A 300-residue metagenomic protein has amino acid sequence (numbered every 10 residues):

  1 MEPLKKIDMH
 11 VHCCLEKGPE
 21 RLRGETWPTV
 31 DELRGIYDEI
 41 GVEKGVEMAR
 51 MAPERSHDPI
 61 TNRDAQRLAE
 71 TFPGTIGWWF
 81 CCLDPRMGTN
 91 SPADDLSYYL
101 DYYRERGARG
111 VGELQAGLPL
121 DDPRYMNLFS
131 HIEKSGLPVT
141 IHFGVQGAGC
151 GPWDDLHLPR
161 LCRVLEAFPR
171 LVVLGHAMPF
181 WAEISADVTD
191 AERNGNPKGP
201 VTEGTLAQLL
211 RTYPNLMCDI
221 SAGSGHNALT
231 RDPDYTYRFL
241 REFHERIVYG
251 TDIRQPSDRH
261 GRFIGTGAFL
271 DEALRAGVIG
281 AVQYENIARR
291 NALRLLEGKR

Functional and structural regions predicted by a protein language model:
M1-K44, F243-V248, R254-R300: Mid-to-C-terminal alpha-helical segments outside catalytic/metal-binding sites
K6-M9, V46-A49, F80-C82, G112 (+3 more regions): Active-site neighborhood of phospho(di)ester-bond hydrolases with catalytic His/Asp-centered motifs
K17-P28, M51-I60, P85-D94, A116-P123 (+5 more regions): Acidic-and-aromatic substrate-binding clefts and catalytic sites of carbohydrate-active enzymes
G24-S56, T61-F72, D101-Y102: Alpha-helical scaffold segments that flank or form the walls of functional sites
T26-E32, P59-D64, L96-Y98, D154-R160 (+3 more regions): Well-ordered, non-membrane alpha-helical segments in soluble/globular domains
E39-E43, T71-I76, R106, A167-L171 (+3 more regions): A structural motif corresponding to the C-terminal end of an alpha-helix and its immediate exit/capping segment
S56-L156, M217, A222: Active-site gating/metal-coordination segments in enzymes
R109-G110, D122-Y249, S257: Catalytic pocket-lining loop regions of alpha/beta-barrel enzymes, especially the amidohydrolase/enolase/GH5 lineages
